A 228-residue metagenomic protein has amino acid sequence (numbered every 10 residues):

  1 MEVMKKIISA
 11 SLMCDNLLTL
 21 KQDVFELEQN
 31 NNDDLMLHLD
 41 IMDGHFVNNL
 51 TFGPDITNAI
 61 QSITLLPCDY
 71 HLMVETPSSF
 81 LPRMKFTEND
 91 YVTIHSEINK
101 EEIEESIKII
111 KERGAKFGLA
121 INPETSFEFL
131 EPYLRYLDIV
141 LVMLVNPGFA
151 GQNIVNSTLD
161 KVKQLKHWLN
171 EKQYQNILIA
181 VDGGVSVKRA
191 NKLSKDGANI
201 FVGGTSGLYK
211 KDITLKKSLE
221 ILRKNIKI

Functional and structural regions predicted by a protein language model:
K6-S11, L37-L39, C68-L72, D90-I94 (+4 more regions): Hydrophobic faces of well-ordered beta-strands that scaffold small-molecule active sites in alpha/beta enzyme cores
T19, D90-I177: Conserved anion-binding
L20, D40, M84, V140 (+5 more regions): Conserved, mostly hydrophobic/aromatic
D23, S78-F86, T125-R135, G184-F201: Catalytic cores of alpha/beta
D23-L39, R83-F86, L130-M143: Alpha/beta enzyme core
H38-I109: N-terminal active-site wall of soluble small-molecule enzyme domains
L50, P54-Y70, E112-G118, T158-I179 (+1 more regions): Alpha-helix-loop-beta-strand connector modules within alpha/beta enzyme cores
I94-K100, L144-N153, D196-S218: Glycine-rich phosphate-binding active-site loops on the catalytic face of alpha/beta enzymes
